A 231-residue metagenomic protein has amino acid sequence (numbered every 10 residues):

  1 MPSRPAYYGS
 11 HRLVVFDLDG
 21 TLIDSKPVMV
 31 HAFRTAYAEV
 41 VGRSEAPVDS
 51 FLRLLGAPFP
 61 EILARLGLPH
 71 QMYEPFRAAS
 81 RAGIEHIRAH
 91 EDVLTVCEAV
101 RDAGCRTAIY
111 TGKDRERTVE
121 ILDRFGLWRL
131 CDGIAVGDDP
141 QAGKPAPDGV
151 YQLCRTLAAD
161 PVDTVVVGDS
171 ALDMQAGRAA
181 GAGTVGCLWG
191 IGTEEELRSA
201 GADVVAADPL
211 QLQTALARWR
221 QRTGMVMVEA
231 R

Functional and structural regions predicted by a protein language model:
M1-V14, R101, C105, R115 (+1 more regions): Asp-based, Mg2+/Mn2+-dependent phosphohydrolase catalytic module
P2-T95, R101-A103: N-terminal helical cap/lid subdomain that shapes the substrate entry/recognition surface in HAD-like hydrolases
T21, T111-K113: Conserved phosphate-coupling serine/threonine residues in phosphotransfer and NTP-handling enzymes
A32, A36, A79, V96 (+3 more regions): A ubiquitous structural signal for well-ordered alpha-helices
L54, P58, K113, G137: Residue-level signal for short amphipathic helical patches enriched in basic/charged and nearby hydrophobic residues
G83-I87, G112, G183-T184: Short, flexible loop segments at the rims of nucleotide/cofactor-binding pockets, characterized by
A89, Y110, A142: Residue-level marker of regulatory loop/turn positions in helix-turn-helix DNA-binding domains and in histidine
